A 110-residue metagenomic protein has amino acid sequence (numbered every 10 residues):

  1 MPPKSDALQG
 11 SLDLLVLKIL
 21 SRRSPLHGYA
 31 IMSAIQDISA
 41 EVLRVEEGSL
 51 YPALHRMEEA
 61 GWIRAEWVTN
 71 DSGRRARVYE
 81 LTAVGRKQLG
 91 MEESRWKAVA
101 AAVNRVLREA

Functional and structural regions predicted by a protein language model:
M1-G10, E92: Intrinsically disordered, low-complexity serine/threonine- and proline-rich regulatory segments
K4-D6, G61, A110: Short, contiguous hydrophobic alpha-helices characteristic of membrane insertion segments
D6-S49: N-terminal helix-turn-helix DNA-binding core of bacterial DNA-binding proteins
R22, V84-A110: Amphipathic alpha-helical dimerization/coiled-coil segments that flank or bridge DNA-binding/regulatory modules
H27-G28, V78, L89: Amphipathic alpha-helical segments enriched in hydrophobic/aromatic and basic residues that form the DNA-contacting
L50-M57: Basic amphipathic alpha-helical segments that dock to polyanions
E58-R75, E80: Beta-hairpin "wing" of winged helix-turn-helix
